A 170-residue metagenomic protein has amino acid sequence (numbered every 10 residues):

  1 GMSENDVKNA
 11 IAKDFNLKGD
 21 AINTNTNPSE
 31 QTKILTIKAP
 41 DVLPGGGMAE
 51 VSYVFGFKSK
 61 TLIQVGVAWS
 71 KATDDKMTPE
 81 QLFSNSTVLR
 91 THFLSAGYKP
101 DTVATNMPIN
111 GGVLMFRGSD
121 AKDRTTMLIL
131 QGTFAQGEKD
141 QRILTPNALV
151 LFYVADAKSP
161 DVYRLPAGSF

Functional and structural regions predicted by a protein language model:
G1-N23, Q64-F170: Non-cytosolic coordination micro-motifs
S29-K76: Mid-chain, structured segments of secreted extracytoplasmic proteins
